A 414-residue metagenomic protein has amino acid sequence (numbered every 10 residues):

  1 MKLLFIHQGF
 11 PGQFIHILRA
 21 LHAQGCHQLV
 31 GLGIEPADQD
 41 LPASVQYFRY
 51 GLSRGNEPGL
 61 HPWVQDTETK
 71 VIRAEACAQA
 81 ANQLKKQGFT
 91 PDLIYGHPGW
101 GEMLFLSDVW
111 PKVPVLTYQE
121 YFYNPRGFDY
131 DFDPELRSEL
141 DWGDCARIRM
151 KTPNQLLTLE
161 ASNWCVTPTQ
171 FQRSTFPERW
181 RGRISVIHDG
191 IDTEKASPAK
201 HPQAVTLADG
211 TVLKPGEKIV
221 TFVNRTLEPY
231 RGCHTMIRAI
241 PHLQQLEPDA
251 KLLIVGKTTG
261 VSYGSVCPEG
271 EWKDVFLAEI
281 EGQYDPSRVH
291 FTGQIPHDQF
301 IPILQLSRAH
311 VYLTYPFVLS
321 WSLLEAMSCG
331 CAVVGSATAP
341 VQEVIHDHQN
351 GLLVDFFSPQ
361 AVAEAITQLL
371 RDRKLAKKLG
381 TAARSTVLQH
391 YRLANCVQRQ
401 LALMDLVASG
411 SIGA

Functional and structural regions predicted by a protein language model:
M1-Q46, I412: N-terminal subdomain of nucleotide-sugar transferases
R54-V64, V113-P153, E194-Q203, K257-G270: Acceptor-binding helix/loop patch of EC 2.4 sugar-transfer enzymes, predominantly nucleotide-sugar-dependent
A208-R231, I237-H242, L252-V255: Conserved donor-binding/catalytic core segment of Leloir-type glycosyltransferases
T259-G260, S265-Q294: Nucleotide-activated donor-binding/catalytic signature segment of Leloir-type glycosyltransferases, i.e., the conserved
Y315: Aromatic "clamp/platform" in nucleotide-sugar-dependent glycosyltransferases that forms part of the donor/acceptor
A332-G335: Short hydrophobic beta-strand element within catalytic cores of glycosyltransferases and related nucleotide-activated
D347-H348, L352-P359, Q368-K374: Conserved acidic donor-binding segment of nucleotide-sugar-dependent glycosyltransferases
A361, Q368, L375-H390, C396-A402: A short, well-ordered alpha-helix in the C-terminal region of glycosyltransferases
